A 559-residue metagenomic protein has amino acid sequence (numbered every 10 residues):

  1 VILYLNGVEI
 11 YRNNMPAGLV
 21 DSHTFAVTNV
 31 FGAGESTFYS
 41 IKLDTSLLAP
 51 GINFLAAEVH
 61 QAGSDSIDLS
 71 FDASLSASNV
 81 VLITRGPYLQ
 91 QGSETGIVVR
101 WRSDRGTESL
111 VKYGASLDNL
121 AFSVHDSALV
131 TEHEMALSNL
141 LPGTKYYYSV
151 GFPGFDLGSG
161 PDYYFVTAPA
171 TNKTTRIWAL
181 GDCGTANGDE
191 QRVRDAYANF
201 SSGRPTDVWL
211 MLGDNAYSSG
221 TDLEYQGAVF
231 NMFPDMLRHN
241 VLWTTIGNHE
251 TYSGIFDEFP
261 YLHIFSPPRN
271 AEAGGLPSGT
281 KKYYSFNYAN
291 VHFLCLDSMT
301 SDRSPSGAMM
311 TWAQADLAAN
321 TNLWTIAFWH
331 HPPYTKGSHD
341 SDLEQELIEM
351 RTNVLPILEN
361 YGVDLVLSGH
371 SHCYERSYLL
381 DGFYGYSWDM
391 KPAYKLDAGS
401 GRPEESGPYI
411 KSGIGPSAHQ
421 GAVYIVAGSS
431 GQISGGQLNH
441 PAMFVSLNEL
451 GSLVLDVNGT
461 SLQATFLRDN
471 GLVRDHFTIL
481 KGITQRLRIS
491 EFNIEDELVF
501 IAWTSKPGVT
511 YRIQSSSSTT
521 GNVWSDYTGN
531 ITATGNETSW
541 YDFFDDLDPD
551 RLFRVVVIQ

Functional and structural regions predicted by a protein language model:
V1-G7, L55: Aromatic-lined ligand-binding clefts that engage carbohydrates, nucleic acids, or primary amines
P16, F25-V80: An acidic-aromatic loop/edge-strand motif
L47-A49, L137-K145, F544-P549: Surface-exposed, short loops/turns at beta-strand junctions within beta-sandwich domains
V80-G184, Q191, D195-R204, T325 (+4 more regions): Acidic, histidine-bearing metal-coordination/catalytic regions of metal-dependent phosphoesterases
K145-P169, D222-T325, D340-N353, L379-G428 (+2 more regions): Extended active-site neighborhood of metal-dependent phosphoesterases/phosphodiesterases
W178-G181, V208-D214, V241-N248, D297 (+3 more regions): Active-site neighborhood of phospho(di)ester-bond hydrolases with catalytic His/Asp-centered motifs
T484-Q559: Short, composition-biased motifs enriched in small/polar/acidic residues
